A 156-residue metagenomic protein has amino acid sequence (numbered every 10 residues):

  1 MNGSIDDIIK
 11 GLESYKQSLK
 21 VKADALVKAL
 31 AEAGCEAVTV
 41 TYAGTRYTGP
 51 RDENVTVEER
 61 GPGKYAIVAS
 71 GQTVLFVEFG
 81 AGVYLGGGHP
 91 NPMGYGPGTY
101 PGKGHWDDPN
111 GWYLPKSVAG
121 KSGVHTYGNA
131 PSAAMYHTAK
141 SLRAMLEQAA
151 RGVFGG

Functional and structural regions predicted by a protein language model:
M1-S18: N-terminal, Lys/Arg- and Ser/Thr-rich interaction peptides
N2-I5, A31, R143: Hydrophobic faces of stable alpha-helices that mediate helix-helix packing
L12-K16, T41, V153: Secondary-structure edge/capping motif, primarily at the C-terminal ends of alpha-helices and the immediately following
E13, Q17-D24, K28, Y136 (+1 more regions): Short amphipathic alpha-helical segments with heptad-repeat character
K22-T41, I67, L146: Non-globular disordered terminal and juxtamembrane segments underlying protein topogenesis/assembly
V40-P50: Short secondary-structure junctions
T48-G156: Charged, low-complexity interaction tracts
